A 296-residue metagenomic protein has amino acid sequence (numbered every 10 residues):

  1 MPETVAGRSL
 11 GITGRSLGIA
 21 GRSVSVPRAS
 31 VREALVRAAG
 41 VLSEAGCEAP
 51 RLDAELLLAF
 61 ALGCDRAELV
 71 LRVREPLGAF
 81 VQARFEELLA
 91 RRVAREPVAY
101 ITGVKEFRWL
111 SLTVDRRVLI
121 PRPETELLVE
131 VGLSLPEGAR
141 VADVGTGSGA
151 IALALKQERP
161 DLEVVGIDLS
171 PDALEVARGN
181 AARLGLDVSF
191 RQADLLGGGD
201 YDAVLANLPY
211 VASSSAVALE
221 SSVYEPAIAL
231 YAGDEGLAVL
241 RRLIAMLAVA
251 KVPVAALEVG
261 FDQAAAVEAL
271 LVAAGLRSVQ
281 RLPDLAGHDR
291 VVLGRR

Functional and structural regions predicted by a protein language model:
M1-L69: Non-catalytic accessory regions of SAM-dependent methyltransferases
L42, A181, L247, L271: Conserved hydrophobic residues forming the short capping helix/wall of the S-adenosyl-L-methionine
R51, L56-V131: Conserved AdoMet
L57, R95, T125, I151 (+7 more regions): Residue-level signal for inorganic ion chemistry
V104, V211-P226: Short, flexible, mixed-charge acidic loops at enzyme active sites
I120-A218, R241-R242: Conserved SAM/SAH cofactor-binding pocket of Class I
I167-D172, E220-V254, G260-D262: Glycine-rich S-adenosyl-L-methionine
A256, L276-G287: Conserved S-adenosyl-L-methionine
